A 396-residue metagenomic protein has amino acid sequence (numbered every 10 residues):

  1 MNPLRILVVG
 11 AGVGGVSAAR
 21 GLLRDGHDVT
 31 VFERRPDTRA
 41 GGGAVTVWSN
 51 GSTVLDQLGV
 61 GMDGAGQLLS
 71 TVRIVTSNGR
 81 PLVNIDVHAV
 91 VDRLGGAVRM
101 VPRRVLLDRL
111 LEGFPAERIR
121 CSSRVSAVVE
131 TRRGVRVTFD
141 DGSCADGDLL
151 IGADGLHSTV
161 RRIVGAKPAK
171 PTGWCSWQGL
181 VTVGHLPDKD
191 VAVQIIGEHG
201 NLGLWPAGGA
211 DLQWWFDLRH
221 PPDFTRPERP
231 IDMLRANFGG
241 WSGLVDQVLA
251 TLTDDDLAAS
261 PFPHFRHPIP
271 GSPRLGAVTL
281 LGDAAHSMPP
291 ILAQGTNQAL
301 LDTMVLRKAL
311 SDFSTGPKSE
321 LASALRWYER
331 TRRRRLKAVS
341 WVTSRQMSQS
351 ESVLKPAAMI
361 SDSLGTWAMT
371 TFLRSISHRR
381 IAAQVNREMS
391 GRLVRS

Functional and structural regions predicted by a protein language model:
N2-I6, L23, W48-L180, G184 (+2 more regions): Conserved N-terminal helical subregion
N2-L4, A293, K308-S396: C-terminal helical "tail/cap" subdomain of flavin- and related membrane-associated enzymes
V8-R24, D28-P36, I151-G152, W177 (+1 more regions): Conserved mid-domain beta->alpha element of the FAD-binding
H157-S158, S176-Q178, G200-G203, A285-H286: Histidine-centered metal-chelating micro-motifs
V183-K189, P222-F224, L244, G271: Short helix-loop capping/hinge motifs at secondary-structure junctions, enriched in acidic/polar residues
V191-D223, F238-W241: Active-site substrate-recognition segment that forms the wall of the catalytic cavity or substrate channel
H220-N237, I269, M288-Q294, G316: Active-site lid/adjacent beta-loop-alpha segment flanking the redox-cofactor pocket in flavoenzymes
R226-A259, L321-A322, E329: Flavin-binding catalytic cores
